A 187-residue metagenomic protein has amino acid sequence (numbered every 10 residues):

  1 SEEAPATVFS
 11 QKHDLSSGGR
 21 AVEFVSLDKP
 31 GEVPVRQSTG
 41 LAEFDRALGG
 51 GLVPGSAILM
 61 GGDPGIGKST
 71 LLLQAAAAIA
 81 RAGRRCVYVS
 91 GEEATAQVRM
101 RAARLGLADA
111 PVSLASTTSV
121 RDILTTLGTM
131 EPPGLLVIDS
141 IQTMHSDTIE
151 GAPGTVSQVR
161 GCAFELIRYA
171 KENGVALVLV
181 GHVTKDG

Functional and structural regions predicted by a protein language model:
S1-I58, A80-R85: Detector for small/aliphatic-rich hydrophobic stretches
S1-T7, I141, V180-G187: Cys/His-rich Zn2+-binding cysteine-cluster or related metal-binding knuckle/ribbon modules and their
A21-V25, K29, V35-Q37, T143 (+5 more regions): Residue-level signal for well-ordered alpha-helical segments
A42, V53-G55, G62-I66, T70-A75 (+1 more regions): Conserved inter-motif catalytic segment of the P-loop NTP-binding fold
V159, I167, N173-G187: P-loop/Walker A NTP-binding module and the surrounding RecA-like catalytic core of P-loop NTPases
